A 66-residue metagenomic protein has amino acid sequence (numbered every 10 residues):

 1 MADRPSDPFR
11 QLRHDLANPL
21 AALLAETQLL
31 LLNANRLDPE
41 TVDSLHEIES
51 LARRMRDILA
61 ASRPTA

Functional and structural regions predicted by a protein language model:
R4-P8, L12, L16, L20-P64: Histidine phosphotransfer helical core of two-component systems
